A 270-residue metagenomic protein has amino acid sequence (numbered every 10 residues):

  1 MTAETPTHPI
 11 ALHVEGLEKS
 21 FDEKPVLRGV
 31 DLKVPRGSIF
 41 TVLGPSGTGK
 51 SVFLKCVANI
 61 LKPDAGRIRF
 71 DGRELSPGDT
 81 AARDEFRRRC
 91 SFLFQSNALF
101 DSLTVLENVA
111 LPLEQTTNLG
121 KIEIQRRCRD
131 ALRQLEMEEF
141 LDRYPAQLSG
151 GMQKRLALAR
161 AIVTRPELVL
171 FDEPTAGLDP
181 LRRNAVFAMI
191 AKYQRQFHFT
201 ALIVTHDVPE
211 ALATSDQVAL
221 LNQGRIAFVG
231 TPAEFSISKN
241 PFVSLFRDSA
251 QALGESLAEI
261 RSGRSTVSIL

Functional and structural regions predicted by a protein language model:
A58: Helix-to-loop junction immediately C-terminal to a conserved catalytic motif
E74, K121-F140: Conserved ABC ATPase "signature" region
L75-S91, K121, F235-S238: ABC ATPase NBD coupling module
Y144-L148, M152: Conserved ABC ATPase signature
V163-E167: A short, proline-enriched helix->beta-strand linker immediately N-terminal to the Walker B motif in ABC-type P-loop
V169-D172: Catalytic Walker B motif of ABC-type/P-loop ATPase nucleotide-binding domains
P180-R182: Helix N-cap at the start of a conserved alpha-helix in ABC-type nucleotide-binding domains
